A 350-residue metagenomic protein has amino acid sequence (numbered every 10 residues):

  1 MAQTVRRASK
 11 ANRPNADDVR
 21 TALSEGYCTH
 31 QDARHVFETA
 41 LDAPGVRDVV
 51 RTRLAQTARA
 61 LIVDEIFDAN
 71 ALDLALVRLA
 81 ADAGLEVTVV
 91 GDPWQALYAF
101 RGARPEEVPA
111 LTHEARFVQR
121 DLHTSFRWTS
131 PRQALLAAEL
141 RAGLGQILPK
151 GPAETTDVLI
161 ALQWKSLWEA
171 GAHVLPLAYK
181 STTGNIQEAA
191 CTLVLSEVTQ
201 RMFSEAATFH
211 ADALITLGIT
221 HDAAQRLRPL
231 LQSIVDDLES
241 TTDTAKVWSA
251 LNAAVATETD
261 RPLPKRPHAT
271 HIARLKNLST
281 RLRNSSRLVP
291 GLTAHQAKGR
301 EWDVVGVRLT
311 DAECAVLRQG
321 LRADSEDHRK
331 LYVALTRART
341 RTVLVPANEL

Functional and structural regions predicted by a protein language model:
M1-L350: The feature marks helicase ATPase cores and/or their adjacent C-terminal helical subdomains in SF1/SF2/AAA+ helicases
